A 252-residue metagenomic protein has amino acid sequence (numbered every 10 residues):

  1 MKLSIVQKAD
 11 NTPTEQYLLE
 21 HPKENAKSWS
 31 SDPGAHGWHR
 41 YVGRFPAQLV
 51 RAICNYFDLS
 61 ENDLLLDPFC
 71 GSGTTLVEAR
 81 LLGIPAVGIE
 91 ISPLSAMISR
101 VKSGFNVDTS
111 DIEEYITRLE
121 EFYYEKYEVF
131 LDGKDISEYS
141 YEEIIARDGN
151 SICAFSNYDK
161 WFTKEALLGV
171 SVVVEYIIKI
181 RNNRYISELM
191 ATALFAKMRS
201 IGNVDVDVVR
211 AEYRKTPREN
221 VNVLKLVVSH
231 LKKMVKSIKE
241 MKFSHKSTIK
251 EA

Functional and structural regions predicted by a protein language model:
V6-E61, L82, V87-A252: Nucleic-acid modification enzymes, centered on SAM-dependent nucleic-acid methyltransferases
E61-G71: Conserved class I S-adenosyl-L-methionine
G73-V77: Glycine-rich SAM-binding Motif I of class I
